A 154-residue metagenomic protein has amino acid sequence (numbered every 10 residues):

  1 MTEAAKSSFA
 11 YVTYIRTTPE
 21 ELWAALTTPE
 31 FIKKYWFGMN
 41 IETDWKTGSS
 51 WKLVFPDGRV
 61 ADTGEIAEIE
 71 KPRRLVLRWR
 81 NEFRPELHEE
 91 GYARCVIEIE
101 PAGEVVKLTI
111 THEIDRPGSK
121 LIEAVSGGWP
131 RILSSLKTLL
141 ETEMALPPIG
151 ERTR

Functional and structural regions predicted by a protein language model:
M1-A10: Short acidic N-proximal helix/loop "leader" segments that mark the beginning of a domain or an inter-domain linker
A4, I114-R154: A conserved amphipathic terminal alpha-helix motif
A10-Y11, E30-T63, I149-R154: Short beta-edge strand/loop motif at the mouth of beta-sheet-based domains
T13, T63-E68, A93-E100: Hydrophobic/aromatic beta-strand elements that line small-molecule binding cavities or substrate pockets in beta-rich
R16-K34: Amphipathic alpha-helical segments
P19-E20, A67-R74, E98-K107: A short, structured loop/turn motif at beta-sheet edges
L22-W23, I32, W51, I66 (+4 more regions): Hydrophobic pocket/interface hotspot
R84-P130: Beta-strand/loop substructures that line and gate deep hydrophobic ligand-binding cavities in soluble
